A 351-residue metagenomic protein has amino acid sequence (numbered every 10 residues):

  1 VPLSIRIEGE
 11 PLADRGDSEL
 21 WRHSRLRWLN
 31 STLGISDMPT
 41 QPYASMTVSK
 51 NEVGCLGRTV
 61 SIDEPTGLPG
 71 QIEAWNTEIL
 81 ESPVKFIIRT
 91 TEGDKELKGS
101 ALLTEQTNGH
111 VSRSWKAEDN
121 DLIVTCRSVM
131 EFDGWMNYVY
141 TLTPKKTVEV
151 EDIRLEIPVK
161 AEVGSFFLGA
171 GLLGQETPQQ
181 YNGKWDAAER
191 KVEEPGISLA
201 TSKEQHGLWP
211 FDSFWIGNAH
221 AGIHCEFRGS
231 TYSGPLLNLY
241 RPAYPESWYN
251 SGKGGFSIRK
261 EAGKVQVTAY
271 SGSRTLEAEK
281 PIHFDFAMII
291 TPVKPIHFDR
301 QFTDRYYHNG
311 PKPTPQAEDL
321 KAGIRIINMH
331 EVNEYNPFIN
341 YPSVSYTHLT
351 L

Functional and structural regions predicted by a protein language model:
P2-R6: C-terminal edge beta-strand
G9-I62, D285-S345: An acidic-aromatic substrate-binding cleft motif
G9-P281: Beta-strand/loop-rich accessory regions of lumenal/periplasmic or secreted enzymes, predominantly carbohydrate-active
T347-L351: Conserved small/polar residues in nucleotide/adenosyl-binding loops
